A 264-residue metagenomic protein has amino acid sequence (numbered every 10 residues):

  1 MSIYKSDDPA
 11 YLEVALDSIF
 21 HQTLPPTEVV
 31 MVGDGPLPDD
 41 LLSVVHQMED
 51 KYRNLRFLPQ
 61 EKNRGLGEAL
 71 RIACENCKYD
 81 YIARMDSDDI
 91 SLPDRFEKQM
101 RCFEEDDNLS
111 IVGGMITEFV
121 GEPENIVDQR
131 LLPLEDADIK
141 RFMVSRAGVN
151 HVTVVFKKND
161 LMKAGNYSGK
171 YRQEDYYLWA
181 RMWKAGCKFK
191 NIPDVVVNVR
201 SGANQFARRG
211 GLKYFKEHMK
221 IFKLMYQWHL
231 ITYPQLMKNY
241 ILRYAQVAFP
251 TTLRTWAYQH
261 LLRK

Functional and structural regions predicted by a protein language model:
S2, V29, P133-L212: Conserved nucleotide-sugar donor-binding catalytic segment
S6-H21, T27: Short, well-formed alpha-helical segments that are part of the catalytic scaffolds of diverse glycosyltransferases
Y11, D40-L41, L70, S91-F96 (+2 more regions): Acidic donor-diphosphate engagement hotspot in glycosyltransferases and nucleotidyltransferases that stabilizes
F20-M31, Y52-R56: Short loop->beta transition adjacent to catalytic acidic/histidine clusters or analogous donor-positioning motifs
G33-S43, K62, D86: A conserved acidic beta->alpha catalytic loop
Q60-C77, K98: Glycine-rich, basic loop-to-helix element that forms the pyrophosphate-binding segment of sugar-nucleotide handling
I82: Short aromatic/hydrophobic "clamp" motif used to bind/position activated sugar donors
D94-V127: Conserved donor NDP-sugar-binding/catalytic core segment of glycosyltransferases
